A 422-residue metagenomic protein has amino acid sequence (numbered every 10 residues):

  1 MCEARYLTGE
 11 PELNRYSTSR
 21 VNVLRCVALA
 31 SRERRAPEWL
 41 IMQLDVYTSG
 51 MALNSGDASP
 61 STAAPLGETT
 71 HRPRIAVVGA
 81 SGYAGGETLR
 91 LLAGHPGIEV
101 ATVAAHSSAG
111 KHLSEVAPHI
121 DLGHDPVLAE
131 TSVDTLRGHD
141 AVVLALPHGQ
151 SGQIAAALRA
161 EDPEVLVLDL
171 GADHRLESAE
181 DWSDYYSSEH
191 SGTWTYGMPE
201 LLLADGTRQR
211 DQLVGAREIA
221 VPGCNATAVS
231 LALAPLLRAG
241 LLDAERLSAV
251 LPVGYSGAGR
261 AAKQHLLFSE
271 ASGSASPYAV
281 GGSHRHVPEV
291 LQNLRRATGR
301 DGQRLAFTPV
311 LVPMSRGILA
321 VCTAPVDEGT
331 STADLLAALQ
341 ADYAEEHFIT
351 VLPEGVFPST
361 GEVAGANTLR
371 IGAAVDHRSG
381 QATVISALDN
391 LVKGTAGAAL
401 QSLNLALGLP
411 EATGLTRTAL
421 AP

Functional and structural regions predicted by a protein language model:
A4, N14, R34-R35: Short, low-complexity intrinsically disordered segments enriched in A/P/G/S/L with frequent Arg, especially at protein
W39-V280, R300, A374-H377, T418-P422: N-terminal Rossmann-like NAD(P) cofactor-binding subdomain of oxidoreductases, focused on the glycine-rich
Y83, T193, C224-L231, G281-E289 (+6 more regions): Conserved active-site and cofactor/substrate-binding residues in soluble primary-metabolism enzymes
H284-F307, L311-S315: Oxyanion-binding "anion nests"
A320-P422: C-terminal active-site/capping subdomain that shapes the small-molecule cofactor and substrate pocket of enzyme
